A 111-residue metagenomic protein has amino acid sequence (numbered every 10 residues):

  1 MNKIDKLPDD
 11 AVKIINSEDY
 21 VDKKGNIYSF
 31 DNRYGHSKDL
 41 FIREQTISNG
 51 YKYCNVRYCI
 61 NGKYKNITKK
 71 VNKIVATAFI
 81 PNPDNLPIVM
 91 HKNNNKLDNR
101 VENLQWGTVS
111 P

Functional and structural regions predicted by a protein language model:
M1-I88, N95-P111: Conserved recognition-core residues within compact binding domains
